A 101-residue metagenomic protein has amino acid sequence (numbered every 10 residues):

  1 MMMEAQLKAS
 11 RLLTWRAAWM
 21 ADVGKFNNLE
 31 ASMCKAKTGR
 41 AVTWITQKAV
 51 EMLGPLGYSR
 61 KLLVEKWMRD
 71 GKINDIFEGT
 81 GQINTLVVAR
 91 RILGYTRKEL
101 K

Functional and structural regions predicted by a protein language model:
M1-K101: Alpha-helical interface subdomain recognition
